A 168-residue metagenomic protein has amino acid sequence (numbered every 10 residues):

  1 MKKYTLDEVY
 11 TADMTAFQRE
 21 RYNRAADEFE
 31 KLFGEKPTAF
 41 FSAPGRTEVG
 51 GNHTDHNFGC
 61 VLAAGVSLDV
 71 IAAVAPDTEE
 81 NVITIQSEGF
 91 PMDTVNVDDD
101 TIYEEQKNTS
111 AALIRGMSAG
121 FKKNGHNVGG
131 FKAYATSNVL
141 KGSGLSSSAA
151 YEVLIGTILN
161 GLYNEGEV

Functional and structural regions predicted by a protein language model:
K2-A149, V153-V168: ATP-binding N-lobe of GHMP and related small-molecule kinases
